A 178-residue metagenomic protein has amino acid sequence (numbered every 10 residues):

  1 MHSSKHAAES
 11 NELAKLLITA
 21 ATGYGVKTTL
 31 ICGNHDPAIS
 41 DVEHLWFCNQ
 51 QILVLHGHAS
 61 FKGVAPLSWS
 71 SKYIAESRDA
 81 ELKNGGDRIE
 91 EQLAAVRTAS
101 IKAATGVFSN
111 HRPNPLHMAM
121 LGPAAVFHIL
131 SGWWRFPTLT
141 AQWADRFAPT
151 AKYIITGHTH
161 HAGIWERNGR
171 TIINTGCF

Functional and structural regions predicted by a protein language model:
M1-F178: Extended recognition/assembly regions associated with phosphoester-bond processing machinery
